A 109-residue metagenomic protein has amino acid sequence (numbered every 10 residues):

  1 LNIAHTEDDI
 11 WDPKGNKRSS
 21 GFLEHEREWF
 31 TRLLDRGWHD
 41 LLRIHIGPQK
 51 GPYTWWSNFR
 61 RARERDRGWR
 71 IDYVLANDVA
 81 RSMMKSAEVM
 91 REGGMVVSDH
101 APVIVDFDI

Functional and structural regions predicted by a protein language model:
L1-R67, I71: Metal-dependent phosphoesterases centered on the DNase I-like endonuclease/exonuclease/phosphatase
Y53, S86-A87: Short linear functional motifs in flexible/disordered or boundary regions
L75: Hydrophobic alpha-helical positions that pack around
A80-M83: Short helix-loop capping/hinge motifs at secondary-structure junctions, enriched in acidic/polar residues
A87-I109: Surface polyanion/phosphate-binding segment centered on an Asp-His-Pro turn
